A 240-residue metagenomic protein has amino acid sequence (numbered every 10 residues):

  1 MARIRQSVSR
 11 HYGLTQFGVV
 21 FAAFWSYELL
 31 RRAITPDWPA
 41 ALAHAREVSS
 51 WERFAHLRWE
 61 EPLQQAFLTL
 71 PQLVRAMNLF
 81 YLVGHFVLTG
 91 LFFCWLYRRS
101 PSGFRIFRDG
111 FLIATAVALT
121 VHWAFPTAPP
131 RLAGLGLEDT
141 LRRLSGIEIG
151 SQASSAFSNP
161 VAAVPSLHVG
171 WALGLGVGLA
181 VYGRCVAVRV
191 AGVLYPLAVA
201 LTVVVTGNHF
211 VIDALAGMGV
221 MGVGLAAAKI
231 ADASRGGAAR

Functional and structural regions predicted by a protein language model:
M1-V87, E138: N-terminal transmembrane-helix/juxtamembrane module of multi-pass inner/ER membrane proteins
H11, T15-V19, R105-G110, A187-G192 (+1 more regions): Alpha-helical transmembrane segments of integral membrane proteins
Q16-E28, F86, G90, F111 (+4 more regions): Alpha-helical transmembrane spans of integral membrane proteins, capturing the lipid-embedded, hydrophobic core of TM
W25, L29, T115-W123, L194-V205: Aromatic-anchored segments of alpha-helical transmembrane domains
W38-S50, Y97-V188, R235-R240: Membrane-interface loops
L79-L96, H168-G176: Hydrophobic alpha-helical transmembrane segments
P129-G136, N159-V164, A198-G224: Interfacial helix-loop-helix junctions of multi-pass membrane proteins
G176-V181, M221-K229: Hydrophobic transmembrane alpha-helices
